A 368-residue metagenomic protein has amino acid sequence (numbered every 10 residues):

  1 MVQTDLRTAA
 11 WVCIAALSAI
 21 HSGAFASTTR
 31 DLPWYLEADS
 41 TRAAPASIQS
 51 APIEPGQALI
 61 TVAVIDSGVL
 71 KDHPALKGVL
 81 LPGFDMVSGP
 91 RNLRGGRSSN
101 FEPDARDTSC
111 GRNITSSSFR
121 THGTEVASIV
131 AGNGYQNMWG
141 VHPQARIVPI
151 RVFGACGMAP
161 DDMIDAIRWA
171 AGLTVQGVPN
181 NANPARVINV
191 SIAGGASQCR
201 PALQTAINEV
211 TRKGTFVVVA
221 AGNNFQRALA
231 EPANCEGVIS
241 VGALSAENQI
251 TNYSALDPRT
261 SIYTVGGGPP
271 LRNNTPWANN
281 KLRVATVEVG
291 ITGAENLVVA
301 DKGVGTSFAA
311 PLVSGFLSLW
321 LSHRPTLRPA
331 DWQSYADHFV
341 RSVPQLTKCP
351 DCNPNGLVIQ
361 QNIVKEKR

Functional and structural regions predicted by a protein language model:
V2-W11: Bacterial N-terminal signal peptides that target proteins for export
W11-I20: Bacterial N-terminal signal peptides
A24-A26: Boundary at the C-terminal end of the N-terminal hydrophobic targeting segment
T28-A131, Y135-R146, D162-D165, W169 (+5 more regions): Active-site core segment of subtilase-fold serine proteases
E37, R42-A46, G172, V178-I192 (+6 more regions): C-terminal subdomain of the subtilisin-like protease fold in secreted/lumenal serine endopeptidases
T61-V64, S128, W139-G140, R146-R151 (+5 more regions): Structural recognition of the beta-strand scaffold that forms the well-ordered cores of secreted hydrolase catalytic
D66, V87-G89, A233-S322, T326: Extracellular S/T/G-rich loop segment that most often corresponds to the catalytic His/Ser-adjacent loop
T121, N133, V152-G237, E247-I250 (+1 more regions): Substrate-binding/access-modulating region of protease and related hydrolase catalytic domains
